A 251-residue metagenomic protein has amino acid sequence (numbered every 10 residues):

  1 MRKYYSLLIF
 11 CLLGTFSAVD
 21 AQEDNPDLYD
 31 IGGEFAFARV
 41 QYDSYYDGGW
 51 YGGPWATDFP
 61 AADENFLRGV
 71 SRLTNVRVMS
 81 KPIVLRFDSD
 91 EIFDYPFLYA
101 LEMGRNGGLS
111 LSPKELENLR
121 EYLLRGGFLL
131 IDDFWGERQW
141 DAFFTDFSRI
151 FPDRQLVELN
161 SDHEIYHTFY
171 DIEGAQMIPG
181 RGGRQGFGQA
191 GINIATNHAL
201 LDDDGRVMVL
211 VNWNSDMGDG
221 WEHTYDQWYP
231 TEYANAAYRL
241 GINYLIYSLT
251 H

Functional and structural regions predicted by a protein language model:
M1-Y4: Positively charged n-region of N-terminal signal peptides that target proteins for export
S6-T15: Bacterial N-terminal signal peptides
A21-F97, M103-G108, D216-H251: Aromatic-Pro/Gly-enriched surface loop or interdomain linker that acts as a lid/target-recognition segment
Q22, G32, Y45-Y51, R138-H223 (+3 more regions): An acidic, glycine-rich "communication" segment
L28-G33, D90-D94, Y122-L124, I150 (+1 more regions): Extracellular/periplasmic catalytic domains that process cell-envelope and extracellular macromolecules
F37, I92, F97-W140: Short alpha-beta junction capping motif
D63-L67, L116, R120, W140-F144 (+1 more regions): Extracytoplasmic/secreted envelope proteins and their assembly/folding machinery, especially bacterial periplasmic
V76-R86, I131-G136, R154-D162: Surface-exposed patches in mature extracellular/periplasmic domains of secreted proteins
